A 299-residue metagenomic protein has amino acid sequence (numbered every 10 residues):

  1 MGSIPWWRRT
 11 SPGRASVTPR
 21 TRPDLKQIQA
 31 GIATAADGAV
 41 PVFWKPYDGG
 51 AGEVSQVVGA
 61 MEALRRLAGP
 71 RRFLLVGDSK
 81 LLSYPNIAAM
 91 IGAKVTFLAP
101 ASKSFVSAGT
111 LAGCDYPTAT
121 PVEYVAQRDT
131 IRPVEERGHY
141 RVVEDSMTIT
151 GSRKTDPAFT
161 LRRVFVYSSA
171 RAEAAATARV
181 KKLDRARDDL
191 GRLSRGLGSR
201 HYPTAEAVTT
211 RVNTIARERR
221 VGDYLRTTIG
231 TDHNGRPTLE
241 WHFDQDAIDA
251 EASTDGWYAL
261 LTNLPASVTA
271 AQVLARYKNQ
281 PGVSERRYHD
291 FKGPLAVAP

Functional and structural regions predicted by a protein language model:
M1-P299: Anion-binding and metal-coordination hotspots
